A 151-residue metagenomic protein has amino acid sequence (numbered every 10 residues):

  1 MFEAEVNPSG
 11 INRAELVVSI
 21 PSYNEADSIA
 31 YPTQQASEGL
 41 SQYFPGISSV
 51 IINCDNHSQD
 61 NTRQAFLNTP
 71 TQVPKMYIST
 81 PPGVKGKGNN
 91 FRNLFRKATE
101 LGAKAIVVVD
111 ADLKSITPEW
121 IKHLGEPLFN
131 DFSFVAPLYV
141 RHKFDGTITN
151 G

Functional and structural regions predicted by a protein language model:
F2-N7, E25-S41: Short, well-formed alpha-helical segments that are part of the catalytic scaffolds of diverse glycosyltransferases
N7-P8, S37-I47, P70-P74, K97-G102: Alpha-helix termini
E15-V17, V50: Cell-envelope/extracellular polymer assembly enzymes that use nucleotide-activated donors
S49, K104, S133: Conserved acidic residues
D55-Q64: A conserved acidic beta->alpha catalytic loop
H57, T80-K87: Short, acidic/glycine-rich phosphate-metal binding loop used to engage nucleotide
G83, N89-N93, K97-A98, I116-G151: Acceptor/aglycone-binding surface of glycosyltransferases and processive sugar-polymer synthases
G102-K114: Short beta-strand-to-loop acidic/aromatic patch adjacent to the donor-nucleotide binding site
